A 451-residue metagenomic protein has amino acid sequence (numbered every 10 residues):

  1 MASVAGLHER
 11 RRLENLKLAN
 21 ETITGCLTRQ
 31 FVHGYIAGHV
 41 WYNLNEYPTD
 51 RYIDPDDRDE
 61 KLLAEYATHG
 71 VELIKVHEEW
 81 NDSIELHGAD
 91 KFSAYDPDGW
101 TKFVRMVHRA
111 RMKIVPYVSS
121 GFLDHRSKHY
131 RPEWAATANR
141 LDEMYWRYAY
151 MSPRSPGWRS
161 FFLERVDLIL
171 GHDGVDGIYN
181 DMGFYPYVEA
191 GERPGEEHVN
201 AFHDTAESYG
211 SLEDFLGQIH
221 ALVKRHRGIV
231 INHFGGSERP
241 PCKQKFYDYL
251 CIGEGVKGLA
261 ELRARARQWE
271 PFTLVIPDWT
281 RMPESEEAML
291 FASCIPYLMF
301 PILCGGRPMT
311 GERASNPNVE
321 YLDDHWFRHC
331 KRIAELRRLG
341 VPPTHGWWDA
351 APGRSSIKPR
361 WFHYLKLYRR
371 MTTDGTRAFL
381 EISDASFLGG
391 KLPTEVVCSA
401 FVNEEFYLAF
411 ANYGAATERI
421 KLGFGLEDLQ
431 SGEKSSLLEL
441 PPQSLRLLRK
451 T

Functional and structural regions predicted by a protein language model:
A2-D82: An acidic-aromatic substrate-binding cleft motif
I36-G38, I74-V76, I114-Y117, I178-N180 (+3 more regions): Hydrophobic faces of well-ordered beta-strands that scaffold small-molecule active sites in alpha/beta enzyme cores
V40-D57, Y95-R105, M112-D173, G253-A264: Active-site-adjacent "subsite" loops/lids of carbohydrate-active enzymes
G70-E72, A110-I114, G174-D176, H226-I229: Short, well-ordered coil/turn segments that N-cap beta-strands
E79-W100, S127-G157, P186-E213: Aromatic- and acidic-residue-enriched carbohydrate-binding clefts of CAZyme catalytic domains
P153-K243: Active-site neighborhood of glycoside hydrolase catalytic domains
S208-Y407, A411-S431: Active-site-proximal substrate-binding groove within the catalytic cores of carbohydrate-active enzymes
S435-T451: C-terminal beta-strand-rich structural cap/linker in extracellular carbohydrate-active enzymes
